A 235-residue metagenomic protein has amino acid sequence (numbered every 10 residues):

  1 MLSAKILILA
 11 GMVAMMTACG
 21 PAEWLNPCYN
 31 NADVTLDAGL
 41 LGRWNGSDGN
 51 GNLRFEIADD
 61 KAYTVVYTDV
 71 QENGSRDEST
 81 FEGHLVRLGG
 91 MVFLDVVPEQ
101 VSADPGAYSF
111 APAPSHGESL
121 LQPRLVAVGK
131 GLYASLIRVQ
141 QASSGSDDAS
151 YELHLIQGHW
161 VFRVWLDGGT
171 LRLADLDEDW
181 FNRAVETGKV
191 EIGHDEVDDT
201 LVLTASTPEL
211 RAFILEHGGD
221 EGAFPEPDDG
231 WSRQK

Functional and structural regions predicted by a protein language model:
M1-I8: Bacterial N-terminal signal peptides that target proteins for export
M15-A18: C-terminal motif of bacterial Sec signal peptides marking the signal peptidase cleavage site
G20-A38, S47-N52, I57-K235: Calycin-type beta-barrel ligand-binding domains and close structural analogs
